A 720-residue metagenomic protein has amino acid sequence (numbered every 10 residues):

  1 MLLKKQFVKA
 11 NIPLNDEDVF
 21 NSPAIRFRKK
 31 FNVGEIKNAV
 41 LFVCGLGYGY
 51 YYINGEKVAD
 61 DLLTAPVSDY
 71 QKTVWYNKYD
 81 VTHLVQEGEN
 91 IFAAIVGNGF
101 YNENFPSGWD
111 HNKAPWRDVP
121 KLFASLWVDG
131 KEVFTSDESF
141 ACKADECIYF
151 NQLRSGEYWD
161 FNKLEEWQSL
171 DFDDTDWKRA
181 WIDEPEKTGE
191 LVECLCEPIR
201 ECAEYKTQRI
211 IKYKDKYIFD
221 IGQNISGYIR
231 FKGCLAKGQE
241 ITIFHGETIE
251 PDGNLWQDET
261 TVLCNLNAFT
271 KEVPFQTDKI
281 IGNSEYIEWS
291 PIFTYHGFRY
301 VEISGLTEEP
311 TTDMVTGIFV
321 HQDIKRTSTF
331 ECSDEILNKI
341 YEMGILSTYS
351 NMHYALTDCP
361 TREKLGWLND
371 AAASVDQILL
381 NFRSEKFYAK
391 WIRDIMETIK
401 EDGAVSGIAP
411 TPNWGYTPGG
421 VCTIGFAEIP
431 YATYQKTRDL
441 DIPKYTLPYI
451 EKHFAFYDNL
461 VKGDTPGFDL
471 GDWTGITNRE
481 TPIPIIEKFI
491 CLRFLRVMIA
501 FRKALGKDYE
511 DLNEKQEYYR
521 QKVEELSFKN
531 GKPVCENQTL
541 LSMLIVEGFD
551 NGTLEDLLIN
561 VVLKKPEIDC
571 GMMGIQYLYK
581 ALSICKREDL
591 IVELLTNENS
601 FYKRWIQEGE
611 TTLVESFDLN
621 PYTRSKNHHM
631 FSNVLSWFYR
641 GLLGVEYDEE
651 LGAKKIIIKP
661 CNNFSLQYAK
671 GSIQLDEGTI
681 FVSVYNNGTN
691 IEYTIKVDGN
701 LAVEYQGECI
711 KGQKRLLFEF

Functional and structural regions predicted by a protein language model:
M1-R362, D370, K386-A389, V405-P412 (+4 more regions): Extracellular/oxidizing-compartment recognition motifs
A24, C44, K72-V74, V85 (+20 more regions): Active-site-proximal structural scaffolding
V40-V43, Y228-E247, F293, S304 (+6 more regions): Alpha-helical support elements that line or immediately flank enzyme active sites and cofactor-binding pockets
Y48, K131-D145, P310-M343, Y349 (+7 more regions): Active-site acid/base region of carbohydrate-active enzymes
G49-Y52, V58-D61, A65, I395-I399 (+4 more regions): Active/binding-pocket-proximal capping segment
F92, Y149, S155-D160, E165-E166 (+7 more regions): C-terminal capping/lid segments that line or modulate ligand- or cofactor-binding pockets
W116-S125, F140-W167, D171, E190-L195 (+3 more regions): Non-catalytic C-terminal accessory modules of carbohydrate-active enzymes
